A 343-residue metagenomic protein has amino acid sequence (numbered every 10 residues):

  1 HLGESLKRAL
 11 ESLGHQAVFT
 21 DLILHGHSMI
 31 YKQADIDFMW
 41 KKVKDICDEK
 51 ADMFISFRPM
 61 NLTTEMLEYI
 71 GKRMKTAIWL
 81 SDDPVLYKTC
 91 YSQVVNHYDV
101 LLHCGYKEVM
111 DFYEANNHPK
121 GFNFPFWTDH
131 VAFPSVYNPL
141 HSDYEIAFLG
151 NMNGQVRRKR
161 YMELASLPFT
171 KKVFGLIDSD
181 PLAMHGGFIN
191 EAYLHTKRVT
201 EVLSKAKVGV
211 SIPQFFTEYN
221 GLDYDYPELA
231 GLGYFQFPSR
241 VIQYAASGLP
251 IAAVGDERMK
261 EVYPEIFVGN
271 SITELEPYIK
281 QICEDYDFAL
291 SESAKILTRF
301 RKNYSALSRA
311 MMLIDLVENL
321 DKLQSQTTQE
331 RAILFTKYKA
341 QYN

Functional and structural regions predicted by a protein language model:
H1-H118, D129-F133: Extended catalytic core of nucleotide-activated donor transferases of GT-like folds
H1-Q33, G186-D321, S325-Y342: Catalytic binding pocket for nucleotide-activated donors in carbohydrate/polymer assembly enzymes
G26-S28, L62-T64, V85-K88, V109-F112 (+7 more regions): Short catalytic/ligand-binding loop motif for oxyanion handling, primarily in non-cytosolic enzymes, centered on
W40, M60, T64, K88 (+4 more regions): Structural motif corresponding to alpha-helix initiation and N-cap regions
K50, M74-K75, D99, P168-T170 (+2 more regions): Residue-level detector of structured alpha->beta connecting loops
I55-S56, A77-I78, A147, V173 (+1 more regions): Structural recognition of the beta-strand scaffold that forms the well-ordered cores of secreted hydrolase catalytic
F57, C104, F124, I212 (+1 more regions): Conserved residues at the C-terminal ends of beta-strands
L67-P168, L176-L182, Y304, S308-A310 (+2 more regions): Catalytic core of nucleotide-activated saccharide and alditol-phosphate transferases
